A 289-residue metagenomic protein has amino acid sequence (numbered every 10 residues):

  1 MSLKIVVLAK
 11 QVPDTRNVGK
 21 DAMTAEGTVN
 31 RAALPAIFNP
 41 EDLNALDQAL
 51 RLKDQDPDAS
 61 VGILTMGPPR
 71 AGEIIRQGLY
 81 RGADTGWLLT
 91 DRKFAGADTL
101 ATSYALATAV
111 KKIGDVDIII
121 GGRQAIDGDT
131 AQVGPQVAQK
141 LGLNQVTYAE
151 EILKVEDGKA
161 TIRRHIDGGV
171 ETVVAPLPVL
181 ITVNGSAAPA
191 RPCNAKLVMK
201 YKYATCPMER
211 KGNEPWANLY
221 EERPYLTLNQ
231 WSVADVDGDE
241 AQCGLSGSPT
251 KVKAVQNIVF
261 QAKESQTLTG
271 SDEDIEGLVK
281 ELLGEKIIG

Functional and structural regions predicted by a protein language model:
M1-G289: N-terminal glycine-rich FAD/FM-binding segment characteristic of electron-transfer flavoproteins
